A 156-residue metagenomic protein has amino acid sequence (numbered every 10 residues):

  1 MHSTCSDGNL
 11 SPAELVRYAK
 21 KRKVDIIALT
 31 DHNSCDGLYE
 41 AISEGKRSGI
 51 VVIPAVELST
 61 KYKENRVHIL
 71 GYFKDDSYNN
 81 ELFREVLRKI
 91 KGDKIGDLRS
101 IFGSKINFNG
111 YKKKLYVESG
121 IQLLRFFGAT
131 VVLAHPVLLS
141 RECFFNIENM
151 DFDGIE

Functional and structural regions predicted by a protein language model:
M1, I27-A28, V52-V56, V131-L133 (+1 more regions): Hydrophobic faces of well-ordered beta-strands that scaffold small-molecule active sites in alpha/beta enzyme cores
M1-S6, H32, P136: Histidine-centered catalytic micro-motifs
D7-A19, V137-E148: Short, acidic/polar
G8, S34, K113: Charged, low-complexity surface patches
V16-S34, I53, T130: Divalent metal-dependent hydrolysis catalytic cores, especially in the metallo-beta-lactamase
D36-E40: Phosphate- and divalent-cation-binding pockets in alpha/beta enzyme and binding domains that engage nucleotide-derived
I42-N149: Extended substrate/RNA-proximal surfaces in nucleic-acid metabolism proteins
N149-I155: Glycine-enriched alpha-helix->loop->beta-strand junction motifs that scaffold or abut catalytic
